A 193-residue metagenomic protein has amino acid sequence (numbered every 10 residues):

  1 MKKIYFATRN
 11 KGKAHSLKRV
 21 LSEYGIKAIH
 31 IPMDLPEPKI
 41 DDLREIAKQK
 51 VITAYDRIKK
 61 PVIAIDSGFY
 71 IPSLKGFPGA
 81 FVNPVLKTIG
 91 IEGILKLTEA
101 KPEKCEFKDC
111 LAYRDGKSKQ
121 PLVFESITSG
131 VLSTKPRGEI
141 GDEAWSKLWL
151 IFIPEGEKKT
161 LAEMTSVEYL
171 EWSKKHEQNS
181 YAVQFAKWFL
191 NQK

Functional and structural regions predicted by a protein language model:
K2-Y5, K13-K193: Anionic-ligand binding patches
T8: Conserved residues at beta->alpha junctions
